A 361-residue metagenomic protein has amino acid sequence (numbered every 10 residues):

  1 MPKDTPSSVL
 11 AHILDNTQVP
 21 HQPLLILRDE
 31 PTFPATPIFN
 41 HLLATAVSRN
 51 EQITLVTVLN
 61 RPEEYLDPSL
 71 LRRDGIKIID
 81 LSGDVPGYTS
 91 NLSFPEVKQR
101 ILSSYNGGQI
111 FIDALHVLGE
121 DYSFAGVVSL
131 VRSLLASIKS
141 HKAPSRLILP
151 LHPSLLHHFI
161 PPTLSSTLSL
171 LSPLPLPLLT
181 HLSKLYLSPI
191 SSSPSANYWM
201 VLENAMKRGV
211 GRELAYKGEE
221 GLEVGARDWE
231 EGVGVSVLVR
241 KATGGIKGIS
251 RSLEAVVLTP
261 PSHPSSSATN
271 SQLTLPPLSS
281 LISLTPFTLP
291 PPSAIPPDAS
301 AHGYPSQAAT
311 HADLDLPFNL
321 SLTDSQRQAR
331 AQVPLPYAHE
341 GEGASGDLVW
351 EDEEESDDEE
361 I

Functional and structural regions predicted by a protein language model:
M1-N40, A44-S48, R61-P68, D74-I361: N-terminal regions of ATP-driven nucleic-acid and macromolecular assemblies, encompassing P-loop NTP-binding domains
I53-T54, L147: Hydrophobic anchor at the start of a short beta-strand that flanks the dinucleotide cofactor-binding loop
T54-N60: Short internal beta-strands
